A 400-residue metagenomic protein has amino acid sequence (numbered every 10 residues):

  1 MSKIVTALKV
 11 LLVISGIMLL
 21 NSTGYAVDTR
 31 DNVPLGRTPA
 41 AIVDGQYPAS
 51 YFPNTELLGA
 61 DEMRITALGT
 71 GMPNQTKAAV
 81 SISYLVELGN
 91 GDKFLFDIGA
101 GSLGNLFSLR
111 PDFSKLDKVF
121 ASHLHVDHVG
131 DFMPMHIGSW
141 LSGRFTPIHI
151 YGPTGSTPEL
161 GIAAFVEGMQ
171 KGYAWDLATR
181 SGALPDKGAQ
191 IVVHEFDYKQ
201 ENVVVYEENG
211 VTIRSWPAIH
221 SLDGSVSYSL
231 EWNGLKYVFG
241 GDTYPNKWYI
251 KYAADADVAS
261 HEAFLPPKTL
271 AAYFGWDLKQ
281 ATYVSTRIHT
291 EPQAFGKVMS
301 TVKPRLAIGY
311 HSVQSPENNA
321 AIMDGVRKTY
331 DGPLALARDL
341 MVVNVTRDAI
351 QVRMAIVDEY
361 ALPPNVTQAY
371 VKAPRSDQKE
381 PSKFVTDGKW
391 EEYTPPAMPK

Functional and structural regions predicted by a protein language model:
M1-L11: Bacterial N-terminal signal peptides that target proteins for export
S2, G24-V238, A320-I350, T367-A369 (+1 more regions): Binuclear metal-dependent hydrolase catalytic cores
V10-L19: Bacterial N-terminal signal peptides
V27-D31, S227, N233-K236, Y244-M341: Cap/insert and terminal regions of metallo-dependent hydrolase folds
V352-V366: A polyampholytic, Gly/Pro-enriched intrinsically disordered region
P374-R375: Protein-protein interaction and targeting regions used for scaffolding, dimerization, and localization
